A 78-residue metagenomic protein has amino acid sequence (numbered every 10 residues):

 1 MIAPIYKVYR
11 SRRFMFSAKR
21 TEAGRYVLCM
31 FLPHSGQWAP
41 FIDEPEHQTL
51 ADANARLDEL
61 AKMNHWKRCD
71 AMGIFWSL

Functional and structural regions predicted by a protein language model:
M1-H34, D70-L78: Short N-terminal "domain-start" leader segments that mark the transition from disordered tails or signal peptides into
F16-A18, L28, H47, A53 (+1 more regions): Hydrophobic beta-strand residues in large extracellular and virion-surface proteins
Y26, W38-F41, W66: Tryptophan-centered short beta-strand motifs
L32-N54: A short, exposed loop/beta-hairpin motif centered on an aromatic-Gly-Thr core
D58-C69: Short arginine-rich
